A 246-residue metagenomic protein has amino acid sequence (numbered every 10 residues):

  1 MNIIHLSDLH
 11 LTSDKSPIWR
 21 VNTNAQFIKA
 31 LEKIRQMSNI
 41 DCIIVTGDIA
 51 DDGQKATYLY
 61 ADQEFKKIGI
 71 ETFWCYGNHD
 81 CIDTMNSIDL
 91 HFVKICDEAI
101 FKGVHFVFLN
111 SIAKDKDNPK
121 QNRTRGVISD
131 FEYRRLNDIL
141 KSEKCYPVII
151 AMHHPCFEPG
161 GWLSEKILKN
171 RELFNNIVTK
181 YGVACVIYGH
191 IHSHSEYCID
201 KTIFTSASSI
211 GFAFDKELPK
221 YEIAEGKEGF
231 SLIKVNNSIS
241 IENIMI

Functional and structural regions predicted by a protein language model:
M1-Y60: N-terminal active-site segment of His-dependent metallophosphoesterases
N2-S13, G103-D115, I149-A151, T202-S209 (+1 more regions): Active-site-proximal beta-strand elements of phosphoester/diester hydrolases
H5-S7, C42-D48, T72-N78, I149-M152 (+3 more regions): Active-site neighborhood of phospho(di)ester-bond hydrolases with catalytic His/Asp-centered motifs
S7-Q26, D51, I82-V93, K114-D130 (+1 more regions): Acidic/histidine-rich helix-loop elements that form or flank divalent-metal/phosphate-binding sites at the catalytic
T12-K15, D51-A56, N78-M85, K114-P119 (+3 more regions): Active-site environment of divalent metal-dependent phosphoester hydrolases
K15-S16, K120-Q121, E143-A184: Active-site-proximal segments of metal-dependent phosphoesterases and phosphodiesterases across multiple
K102-P147, S164-E172, I223: Binuclear metal-dependent hydrolase catalytic cores centered on His/Asp/Glu-rich metal-binding motifs
L163-S231: Conserved beta-sheet core of the metallophosphoesterase superfamily
